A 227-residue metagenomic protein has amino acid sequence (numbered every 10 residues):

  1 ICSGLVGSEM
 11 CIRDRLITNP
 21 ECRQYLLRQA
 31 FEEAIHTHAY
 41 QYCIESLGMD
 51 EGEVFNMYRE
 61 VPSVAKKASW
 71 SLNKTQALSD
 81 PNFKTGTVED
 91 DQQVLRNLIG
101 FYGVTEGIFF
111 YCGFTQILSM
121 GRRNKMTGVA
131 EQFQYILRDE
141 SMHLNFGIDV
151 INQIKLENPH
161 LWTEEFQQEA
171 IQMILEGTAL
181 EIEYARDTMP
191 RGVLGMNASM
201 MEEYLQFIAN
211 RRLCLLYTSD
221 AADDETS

Functional and structural regions predicted by a protein language model:
I1-G7, I12, Y217-T226: Single conserved hydrophobic/aromatic residue that forms the stacking wall/gate of nucleotide- or nucleobase-binding
S3, S8-E9, R13-R15, I35 (+2 more regions): Alpha-helical bundle segments that constitute or directly flank the non-heme di-iron/ferroxidase center
R13-F83: Long, hydrophobic, well-ordered secondary-structure blocks that form the structural core and pocket-lining surfaces
R13-Q24, E45-G52, T87-Q93, Q116-Y135 (+2 more regions): Inter-helical turn/loop segments and adjacent helix faces that build the functional surface of alpha-helical bundle
A30-H38, P62, G103, G107-I108 (+4 more regions): Generic structural signal for well-ordered, non-transmembrane alpha-helical segments in soluble/cytosolic regions
H38, Y42-E45, Y111-L118, M142-N152 (+3 more regions): Charged/polar positions within long, soluble alpha-helices
F55-M120: Eukaryotic endomembrane system proteins
H160-S219, S227: Extended, helix-rich structural scaffolds rather than catalytic motifs
